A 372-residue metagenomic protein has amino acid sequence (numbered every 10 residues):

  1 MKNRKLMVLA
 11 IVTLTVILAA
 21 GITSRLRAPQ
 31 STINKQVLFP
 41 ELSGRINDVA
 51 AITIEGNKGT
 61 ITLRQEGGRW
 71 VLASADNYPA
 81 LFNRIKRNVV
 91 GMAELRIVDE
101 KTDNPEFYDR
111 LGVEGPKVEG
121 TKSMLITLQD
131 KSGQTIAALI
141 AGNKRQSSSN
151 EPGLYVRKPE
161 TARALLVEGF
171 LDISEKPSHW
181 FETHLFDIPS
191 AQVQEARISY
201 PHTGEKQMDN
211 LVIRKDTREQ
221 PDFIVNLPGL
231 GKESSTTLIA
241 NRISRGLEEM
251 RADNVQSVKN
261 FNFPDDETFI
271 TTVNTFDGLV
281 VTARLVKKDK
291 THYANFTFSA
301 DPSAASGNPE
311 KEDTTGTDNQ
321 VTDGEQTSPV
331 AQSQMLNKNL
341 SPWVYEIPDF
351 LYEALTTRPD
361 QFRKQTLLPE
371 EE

Functional and structural regions predicted by a protein language model:
M1-E372: Secondary-structure "cap/kink" motif recognition
